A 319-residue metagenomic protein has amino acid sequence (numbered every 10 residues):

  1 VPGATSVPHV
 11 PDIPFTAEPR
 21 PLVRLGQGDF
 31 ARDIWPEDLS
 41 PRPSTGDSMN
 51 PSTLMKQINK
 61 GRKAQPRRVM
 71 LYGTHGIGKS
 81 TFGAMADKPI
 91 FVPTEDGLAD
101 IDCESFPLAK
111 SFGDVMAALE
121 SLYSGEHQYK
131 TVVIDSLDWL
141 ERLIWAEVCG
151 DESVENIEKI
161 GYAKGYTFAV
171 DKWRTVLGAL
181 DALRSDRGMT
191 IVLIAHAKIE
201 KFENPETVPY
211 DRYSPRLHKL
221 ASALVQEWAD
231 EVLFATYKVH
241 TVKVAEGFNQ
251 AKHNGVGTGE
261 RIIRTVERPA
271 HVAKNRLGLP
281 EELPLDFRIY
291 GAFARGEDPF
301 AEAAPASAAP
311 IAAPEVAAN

Functional and structural regions predicted by a protein language model:
V1-K63, R67-M70, F287-N319: Glycine- and charge-rich intrinsically disordered segments
S44-G46, G83, S105-F112, S124 (+3 more regions): Short, flexible loop motifs at catalytic/binding sites
N50, G61-A146: Conserved P-loop
T81-G83, L183, L224-V225: Hydrophobic/aromatic ligand-binding patch that stacks against planar heteroaromatic rings of cofactors or nucleotides
P89-F91, I191, V232-F234: Short, well-ordered beta-strand core segments
E95-A99, L137-W139, A197-K201, K238-T241 (+1 more regions): Conserved nucleotide-binding/hydrolysis micro-motifs of P-loop NTPases
W139-A221: P-loop NTPase motor core
E203-A312: Conserved GTP-binding G-domain of TRAFAC-class P-loop NTPases and closely related GTPase folds
